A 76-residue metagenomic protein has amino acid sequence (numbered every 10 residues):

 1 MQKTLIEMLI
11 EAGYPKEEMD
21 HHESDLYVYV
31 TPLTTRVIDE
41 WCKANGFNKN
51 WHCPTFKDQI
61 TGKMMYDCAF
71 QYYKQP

Functional and structural regions predicted by a protein language model:
M1-S24: An N-terminal amphipathic alpha-helical segment
M8, K74-Q75: Flexible loop/turn and low-complexity linker elements, especially glycine-anchored beta turns and charged/proline-rich
K16-K74: Acidic, low-complexity, intrinsically disordered interaction modules
